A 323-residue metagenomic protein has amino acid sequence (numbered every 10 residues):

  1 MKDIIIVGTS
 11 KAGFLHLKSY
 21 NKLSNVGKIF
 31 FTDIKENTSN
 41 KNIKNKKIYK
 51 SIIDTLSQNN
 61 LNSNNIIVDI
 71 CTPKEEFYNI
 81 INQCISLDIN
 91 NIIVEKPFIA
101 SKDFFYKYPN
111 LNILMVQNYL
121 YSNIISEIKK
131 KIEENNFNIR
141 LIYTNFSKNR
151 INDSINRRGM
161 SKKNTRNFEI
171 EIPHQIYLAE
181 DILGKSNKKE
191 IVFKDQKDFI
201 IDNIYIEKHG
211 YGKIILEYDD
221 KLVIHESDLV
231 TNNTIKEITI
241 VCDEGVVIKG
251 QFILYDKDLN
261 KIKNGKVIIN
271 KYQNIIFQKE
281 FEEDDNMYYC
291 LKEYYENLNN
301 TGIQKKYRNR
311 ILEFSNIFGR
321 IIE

Functional and structural regions predicted by a protein language model:
M1-I43: N-terminal Rossmann-like dinucleotide-binding module
L15, N37-T38, F277-K292: Active-site loop of classical SDR/Rossmann-like NAD(P)-dependent oxidoreductases, centered on the catalytic Tyr-X3-Lys
N42-D54, N110-I113: Active-site regions of enzymes building and remodeling cell-envelope glycoconjugates
I52-N64, Y106-K107: Short amphipathic alpha-helix with an adjacent loop that forms part of the alpha/beta core around
N65-T72, Y288-E323: C-terminal helix-rich "cap/oligomerization" subdomain common to oxidoreductases
I67-P73, F77-S122: Beta-strand-loop-alpha-helix segment that lines the small-molecule cofactor/substrate pocket of alpha/beta enzymes
S122-V192, D202: Predominantly a Rossmann-like dinucleotide-binding segment in NAD(P)-dependent oxidoreductases
I170-D256, K292-L298, F318-G319: Contiguous beta-strand/loop segments that form the cofactor/metal-binding neighborhood of enzyme cores
